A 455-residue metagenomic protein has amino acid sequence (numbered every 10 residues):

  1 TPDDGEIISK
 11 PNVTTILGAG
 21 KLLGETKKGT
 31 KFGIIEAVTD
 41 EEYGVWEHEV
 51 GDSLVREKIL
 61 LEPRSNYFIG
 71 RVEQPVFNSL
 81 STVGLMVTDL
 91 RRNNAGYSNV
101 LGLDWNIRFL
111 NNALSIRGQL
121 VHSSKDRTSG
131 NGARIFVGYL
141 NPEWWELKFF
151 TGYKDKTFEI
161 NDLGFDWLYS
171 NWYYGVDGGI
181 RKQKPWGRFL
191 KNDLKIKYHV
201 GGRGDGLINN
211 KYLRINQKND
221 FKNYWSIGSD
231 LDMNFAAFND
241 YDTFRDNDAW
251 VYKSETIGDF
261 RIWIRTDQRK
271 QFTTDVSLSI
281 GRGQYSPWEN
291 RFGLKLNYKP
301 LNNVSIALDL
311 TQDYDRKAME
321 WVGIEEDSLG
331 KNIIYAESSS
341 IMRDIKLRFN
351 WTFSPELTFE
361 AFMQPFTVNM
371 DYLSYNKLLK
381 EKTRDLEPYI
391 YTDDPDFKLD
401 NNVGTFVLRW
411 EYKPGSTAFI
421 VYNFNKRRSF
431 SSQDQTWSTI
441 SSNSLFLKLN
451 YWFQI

Functional and structural regions predicted by a protein language model:
T1, T30-F32, L80-G84, L194-R203 (+1 more regions): Transmembrane beta-strand segments of Gram-negative outer membrane beta-barrel proteins
T1-D40, E47, K58-I69, Q74-S79 (+1 more regions): Outer-membrane beta-barrel initiation region
D3-N12, R56-L61, T88-R92, V121-S124 (+2 more regions): The substrate-binding groove and active-site-proximal loops of carbohydrate-active enzymes, especially glycoside
T15-L17, L23, S98, N111 (+1 more regions): Exposed, low-structure sequence patches enriched in small/polar residues
G33-I35, T82-T88, R117-Q119: Hydrophobic core segments of beta-strands in well-ordered, beta-rich domains
E42-N111, S226-R269: Outer-membrane beta-barrel transmembrane domain signature of Gram-negative proteins, especially the mid-to-C-terminal
